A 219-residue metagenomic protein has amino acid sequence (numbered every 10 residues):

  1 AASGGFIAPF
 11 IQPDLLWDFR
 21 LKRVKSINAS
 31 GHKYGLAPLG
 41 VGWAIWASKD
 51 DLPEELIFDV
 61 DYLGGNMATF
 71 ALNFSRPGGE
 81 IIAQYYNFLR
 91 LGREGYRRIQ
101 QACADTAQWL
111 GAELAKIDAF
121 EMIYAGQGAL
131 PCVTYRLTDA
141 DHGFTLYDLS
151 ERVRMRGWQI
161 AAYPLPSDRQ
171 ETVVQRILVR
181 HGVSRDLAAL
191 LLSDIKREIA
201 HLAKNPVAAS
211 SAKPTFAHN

Functional and structural regions predicted by a protein language model:
A1-I7: Short acidic, Gly/Ser-rich segments with clustered Asp/Glu that frequently serve as metal-coordination loops in enzyme
P9-P131, Y135-A140: Active-site C-terminal subdomain of aminotransferase-like
R93-N219: Non-catalytic terminal extensions of PLP-dependent enzymes
